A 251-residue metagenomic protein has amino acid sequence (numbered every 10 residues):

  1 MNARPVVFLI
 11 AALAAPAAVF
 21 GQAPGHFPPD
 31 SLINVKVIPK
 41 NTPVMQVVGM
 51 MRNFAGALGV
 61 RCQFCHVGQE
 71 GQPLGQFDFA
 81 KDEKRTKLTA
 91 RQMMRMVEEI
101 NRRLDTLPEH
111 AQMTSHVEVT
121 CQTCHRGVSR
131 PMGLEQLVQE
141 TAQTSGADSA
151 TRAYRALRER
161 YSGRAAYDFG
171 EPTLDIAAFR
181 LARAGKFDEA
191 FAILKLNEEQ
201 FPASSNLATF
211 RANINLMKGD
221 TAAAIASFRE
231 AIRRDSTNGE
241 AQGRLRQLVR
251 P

Functional and structural regions predicted by a protein language model:
F20-R183, P202-A203, T237, G243: Sequence context surrounding c-type heme c attachment/ligation sites in exported
N197, E230-A231: Canonical positions in the second alpha-helix
